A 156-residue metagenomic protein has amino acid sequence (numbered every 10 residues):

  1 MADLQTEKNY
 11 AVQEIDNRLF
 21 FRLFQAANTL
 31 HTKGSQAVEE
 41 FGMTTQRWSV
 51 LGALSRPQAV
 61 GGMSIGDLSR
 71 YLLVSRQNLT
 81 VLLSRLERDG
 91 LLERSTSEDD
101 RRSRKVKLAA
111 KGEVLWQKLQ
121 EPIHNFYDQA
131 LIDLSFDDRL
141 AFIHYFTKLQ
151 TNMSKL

Functional and structural regions predicted by a protein language model:
M1-F41, D89: N-terminal leader segment of winged-helix/HTH proteins
L4-E7, S84-H144: Charged, amphipathic alpha-helical coiled-coil/dimerization segments
R22, S49-A53, V114: Pre-recognition alpha-helix immediately N-terminal to the DNA-recognition helix within helix-turn-helix or winged-helix
N28-S75: N-terminal helix-turn-helix DNA-binding core of bacterial DNA-binding proteins
I65, L83-S84: Short, hydrophobic-biased segments on the C-terminal half of alpha helices that form "recognition helices"
L140-L156: Exposed, interaction-prone assembly regions rather than primary DNA-binding/catalytic cores
